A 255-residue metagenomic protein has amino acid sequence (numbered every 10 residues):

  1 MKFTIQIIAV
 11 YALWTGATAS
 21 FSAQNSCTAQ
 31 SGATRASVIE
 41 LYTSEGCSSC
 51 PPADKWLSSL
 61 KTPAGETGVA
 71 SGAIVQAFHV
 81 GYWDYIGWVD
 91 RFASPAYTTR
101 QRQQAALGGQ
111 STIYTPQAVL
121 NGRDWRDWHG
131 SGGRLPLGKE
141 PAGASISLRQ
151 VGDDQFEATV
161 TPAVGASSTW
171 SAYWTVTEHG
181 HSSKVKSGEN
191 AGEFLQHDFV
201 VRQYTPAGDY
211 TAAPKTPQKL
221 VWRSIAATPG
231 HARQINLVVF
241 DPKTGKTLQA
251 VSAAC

Functional and structural regions predicted by a protein language model:
K2-V10, W14: Sec-dependent signal peptide recognition, specifically the positively charged N-region followed immediately by
F3-T4, V38-L41, S49, A53-W56 (+6 more regions): Aromatic-enriched hydrophobic runs in primary sequence
Y11-W14, F21-T112: Active-site-proximal cofactor/substrate-binding loop regions of enzyme domains
D90-Q117, N121-C255: Short, conserved sequence motifs used for protein processing/export or organelle targeting and for catalysis
